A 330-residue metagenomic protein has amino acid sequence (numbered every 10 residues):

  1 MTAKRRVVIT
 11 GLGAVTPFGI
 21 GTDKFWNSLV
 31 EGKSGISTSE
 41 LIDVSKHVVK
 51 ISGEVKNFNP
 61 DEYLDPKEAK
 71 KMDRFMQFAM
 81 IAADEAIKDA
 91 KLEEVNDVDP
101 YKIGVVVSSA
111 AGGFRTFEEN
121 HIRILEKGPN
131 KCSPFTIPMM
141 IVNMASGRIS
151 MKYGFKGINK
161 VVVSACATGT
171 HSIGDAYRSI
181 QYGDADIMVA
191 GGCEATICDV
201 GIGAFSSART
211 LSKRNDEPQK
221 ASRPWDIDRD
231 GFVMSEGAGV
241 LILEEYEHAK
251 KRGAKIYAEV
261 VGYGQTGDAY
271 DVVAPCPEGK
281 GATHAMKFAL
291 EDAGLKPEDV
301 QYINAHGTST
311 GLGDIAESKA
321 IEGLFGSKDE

Functional and structural regions predicted by a protein language model:
M1-F18, F25: Generic N-terminal segment detector
M1-K4, D89-V106, E119-P134, M151-N159 (+5 more regions): Structural signature of cysteine-dependent C-C bond-forming condensing enzymes
R6-T10, S37, D216-A293, Y302: Condensing-enzyme catalytic core mediating Claisen C-C bond formation in acyl metabolism
I9, K24, V30-S164, C193-A204 (+1 more regions): Conserved beta-ketoacyl condensing-enzyme motif
T10-G13, V106-S109, V163, M188-E194 (+3 more regions): Short beta-strand segments
E40, D184-D230, Y263-P277, A305-I315: Acyl-CoA/ACP chain-elongation machinery
G169: Short conserved active-site loop signatures built around small residues
S172: Active-site histidine-anchored catalytic micro-motif
